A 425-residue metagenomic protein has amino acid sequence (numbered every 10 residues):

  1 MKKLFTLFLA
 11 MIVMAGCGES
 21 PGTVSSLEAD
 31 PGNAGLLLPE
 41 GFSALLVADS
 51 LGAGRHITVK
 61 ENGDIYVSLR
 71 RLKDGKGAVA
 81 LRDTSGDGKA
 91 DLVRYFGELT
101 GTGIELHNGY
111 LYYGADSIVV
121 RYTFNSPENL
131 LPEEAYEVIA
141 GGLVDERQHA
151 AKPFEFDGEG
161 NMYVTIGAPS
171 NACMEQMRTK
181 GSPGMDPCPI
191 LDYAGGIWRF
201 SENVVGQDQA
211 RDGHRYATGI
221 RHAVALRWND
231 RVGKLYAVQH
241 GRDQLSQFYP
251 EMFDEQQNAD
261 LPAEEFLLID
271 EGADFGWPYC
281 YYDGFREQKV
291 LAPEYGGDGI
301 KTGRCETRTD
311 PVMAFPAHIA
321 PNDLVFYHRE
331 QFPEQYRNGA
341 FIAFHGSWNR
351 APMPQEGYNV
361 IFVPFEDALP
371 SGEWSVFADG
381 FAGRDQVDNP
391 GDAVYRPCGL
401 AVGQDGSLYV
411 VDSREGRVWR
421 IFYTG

Functional and structural regions predicted by a protein language model:
M14-G16: C-terminal motif of bacterial Sec signal peptides marking the signal peptidase cleavage site
G22-E40, A151, A168-R211, G219-H222 (+3 more regions): Beta-propeller domain segments
S50-N62, G97-Y110, G114, V144-M162 (+5 more regions): Beta-rich, blade/repeat-based domains predominating in secreted/periplasmic proteins but also intracellular
N62, R70-L72, D116-I118, F124 (+5 more regions): Short loop/turn segments immediately following the C-termini of beta-strands
Y66-S68, Y113-G114, Y163-T165, Y236-Q239 (+2 more regions): Residue position within the beta-strands of beta-propeller blades
K76-G109: Blade-loop segments of beta-propeller domains
L92, G101-T102, H107, S117-D157 (+1 more regions): Asp-box/WD-like beta-propeller blade repeats and closely related beta-sheet repeat scaffolds
A401-G425: Blade-level signature of beta-propeller repeat domains, shared across WD40, Kelch, NHL, RCC1 and BNR/Asp-box propellers
